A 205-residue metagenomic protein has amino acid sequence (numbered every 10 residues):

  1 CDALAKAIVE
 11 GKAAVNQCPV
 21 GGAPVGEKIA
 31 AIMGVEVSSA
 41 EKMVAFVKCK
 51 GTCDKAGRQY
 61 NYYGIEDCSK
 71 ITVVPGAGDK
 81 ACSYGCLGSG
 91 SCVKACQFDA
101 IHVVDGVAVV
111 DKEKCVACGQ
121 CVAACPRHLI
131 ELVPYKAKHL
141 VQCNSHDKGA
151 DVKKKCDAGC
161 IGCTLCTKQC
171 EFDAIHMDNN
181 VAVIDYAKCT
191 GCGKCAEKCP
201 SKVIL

Functional and structural regions predicted by a protein language model:
C1-Q169, D173-H176, A196-K198, K202-L205: Ferredoxin-type iron-sulfur electron-transfer modules and their immediate structural context
A108, V181-A182: Hydrophobic residues embedded in beta-strands of well-ordered beta-sheets
